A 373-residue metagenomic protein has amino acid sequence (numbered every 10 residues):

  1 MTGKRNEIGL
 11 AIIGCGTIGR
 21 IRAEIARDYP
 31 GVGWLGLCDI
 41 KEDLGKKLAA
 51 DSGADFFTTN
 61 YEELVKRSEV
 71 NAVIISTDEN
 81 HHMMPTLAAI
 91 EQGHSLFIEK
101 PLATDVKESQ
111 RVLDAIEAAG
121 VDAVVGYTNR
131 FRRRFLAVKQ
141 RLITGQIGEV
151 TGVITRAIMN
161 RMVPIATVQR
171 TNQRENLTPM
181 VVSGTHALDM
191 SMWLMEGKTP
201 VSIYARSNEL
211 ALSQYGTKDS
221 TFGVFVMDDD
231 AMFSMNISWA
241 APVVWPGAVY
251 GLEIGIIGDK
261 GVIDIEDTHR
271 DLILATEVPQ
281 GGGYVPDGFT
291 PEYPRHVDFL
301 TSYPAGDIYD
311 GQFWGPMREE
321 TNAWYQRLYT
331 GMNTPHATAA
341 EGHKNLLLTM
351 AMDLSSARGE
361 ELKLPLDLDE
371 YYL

Functional and structural regions predicted by a protein language model:
M1-K4, E63, A72-I74, A275-G282 (+2 more regions): C-terminal helix-rich "cap/oligomerization" subdomain common to oxidoreductases
M1-S52: N-terminal Rossmann-like dinucleotide-binding module
R22, S52-A115: Beta-loop-alpha module in the N-terminal Rossmann-like domain of NAD(P)-dependent dehydrogenases, especially those
D28, G93, T167-E175, S302-G306: Short glycine/proline- and charge-enriched loop/turn segments that cap or connect secondary-structure elements
T58, I98, T104, A123-V125 (+3 more regions): Hydrophobic residues in well-ordered beta-strands that form the structural core
R111-N129, G148-I154: Rossmann-fold dehydrogenase core element
N129-K218, V224-F225, M232, G359: Predominantly a Rossmann-like dinucleotide-binding segment in NAD(P)-dependent oxidoreductases
L188-V278, R318-M332, T349-A351, P365-L373: Contiguous beta-strand/loop segments that form the cofactor/metal-binding neighborhood of enzyme cores
